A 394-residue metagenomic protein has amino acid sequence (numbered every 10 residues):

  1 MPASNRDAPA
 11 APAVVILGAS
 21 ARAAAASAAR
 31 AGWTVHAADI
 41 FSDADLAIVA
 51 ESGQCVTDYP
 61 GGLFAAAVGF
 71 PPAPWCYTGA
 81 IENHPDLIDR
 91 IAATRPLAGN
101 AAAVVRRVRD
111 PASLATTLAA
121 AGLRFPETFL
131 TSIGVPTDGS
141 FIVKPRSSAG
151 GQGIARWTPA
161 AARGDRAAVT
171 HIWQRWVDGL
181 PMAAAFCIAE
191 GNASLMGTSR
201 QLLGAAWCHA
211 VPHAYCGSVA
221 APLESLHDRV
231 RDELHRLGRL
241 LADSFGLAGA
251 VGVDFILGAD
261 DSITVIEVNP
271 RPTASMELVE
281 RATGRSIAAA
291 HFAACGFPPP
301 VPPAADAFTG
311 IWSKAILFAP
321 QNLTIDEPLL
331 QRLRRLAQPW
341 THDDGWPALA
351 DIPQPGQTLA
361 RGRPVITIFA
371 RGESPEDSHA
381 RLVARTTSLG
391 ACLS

Functional and structural regions predicted by a protein language model:
M1-S113, A120, Q354, A360 (+1 more regions): ATP-binding N-terminal substructure of ATP-dependent carboxylate-amine bond-forming enzymes
V35-A38, F125-P126, H171, S313: Hydrophobic anchor at the start of a short beta-strand that flanks the dinucleotide cofactor-binding loop
P60-P71, G134-D138, A162-R166: Short amphipathic alpha-helix with an adjacent loop that forms part of the alpha/beta core around
T94-A160: A conserved helix-loop-beta module that forms one wall/lid of the active-site cleft in ATP-utilizing catalytic domains
L118, T128, T137-R156, V169-A185 (+4 more regions): ATP-grasp fold ATP-binding core
T158, I188-A193, G258-D261, P320 (+1 more regions): Short acidic-glycine loop/turn motifs at beta-strand connectors
D178-L240, S244-G246, L257, N269-A294 (+1 more regions): ATP-dependent carboxylate/phosphate-activation module, predominantly the ATP-grasp catalytic core and closely related
F292-S394: Peripheral (often C-terminal) accessory segments that flank ATP-dependent C-N-forming ligase machineries
